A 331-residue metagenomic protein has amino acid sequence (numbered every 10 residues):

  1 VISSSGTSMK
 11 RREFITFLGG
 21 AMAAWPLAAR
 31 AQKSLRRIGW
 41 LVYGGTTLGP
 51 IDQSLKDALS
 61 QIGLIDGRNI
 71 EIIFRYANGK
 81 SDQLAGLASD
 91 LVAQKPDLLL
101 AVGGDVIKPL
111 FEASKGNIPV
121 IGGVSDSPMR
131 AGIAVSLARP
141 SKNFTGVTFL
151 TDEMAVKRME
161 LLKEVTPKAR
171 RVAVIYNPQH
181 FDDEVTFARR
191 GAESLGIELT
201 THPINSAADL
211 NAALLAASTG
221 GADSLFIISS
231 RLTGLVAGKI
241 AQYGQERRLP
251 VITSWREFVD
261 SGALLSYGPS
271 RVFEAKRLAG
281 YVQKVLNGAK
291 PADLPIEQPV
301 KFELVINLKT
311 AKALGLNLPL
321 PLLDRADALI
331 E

Functional and structural regions predicted by a protein language model:
V1-E331: Short hydrophobic alpha-helices and adjacent helix-cap/hinge residues
